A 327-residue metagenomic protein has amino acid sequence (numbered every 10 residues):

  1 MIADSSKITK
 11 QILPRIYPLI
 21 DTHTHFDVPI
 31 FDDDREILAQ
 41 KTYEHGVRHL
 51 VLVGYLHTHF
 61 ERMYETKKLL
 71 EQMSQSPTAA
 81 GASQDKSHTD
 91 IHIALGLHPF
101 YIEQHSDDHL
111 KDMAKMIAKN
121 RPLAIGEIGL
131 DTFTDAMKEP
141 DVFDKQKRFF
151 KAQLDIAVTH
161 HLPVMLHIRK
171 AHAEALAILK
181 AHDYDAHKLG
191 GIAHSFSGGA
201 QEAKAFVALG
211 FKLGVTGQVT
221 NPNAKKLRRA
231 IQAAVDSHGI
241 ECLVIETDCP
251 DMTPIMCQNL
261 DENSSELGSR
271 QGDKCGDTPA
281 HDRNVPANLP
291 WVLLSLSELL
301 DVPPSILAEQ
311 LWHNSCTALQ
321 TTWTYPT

Functional and structural regions predicted by a protein language model:
M1-T327: Mid-domain alpha/beta scaffold segments of enzyme catalytic cores
